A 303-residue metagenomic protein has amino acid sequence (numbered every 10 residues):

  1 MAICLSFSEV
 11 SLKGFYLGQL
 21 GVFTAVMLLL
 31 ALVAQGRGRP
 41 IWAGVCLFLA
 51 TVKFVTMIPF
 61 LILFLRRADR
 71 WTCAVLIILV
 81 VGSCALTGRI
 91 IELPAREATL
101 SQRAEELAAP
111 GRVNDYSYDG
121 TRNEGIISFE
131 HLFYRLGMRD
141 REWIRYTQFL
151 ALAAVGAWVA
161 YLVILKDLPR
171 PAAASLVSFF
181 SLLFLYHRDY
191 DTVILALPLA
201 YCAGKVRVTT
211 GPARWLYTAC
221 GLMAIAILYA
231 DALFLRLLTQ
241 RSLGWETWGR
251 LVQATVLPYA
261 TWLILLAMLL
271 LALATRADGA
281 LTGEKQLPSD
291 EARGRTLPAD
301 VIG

Functional and structural regions predicted by a protein language model:
M1-W42, F64-A174, S178-T192, A196 (+2 more regions): Primarily membrane-embedded glycan-assembly and transfer machineries that use lipid-linked glycans
E9, L182, A200, A224-L228: Alpha-helical transmembrane segments of multi-pass membrane proteins
Q19-M27, K53-M57, I194-P198, L257-L265: Membrane-embedded alpha-helical segments of multi-pass membrane proteins, especially the transmembrane helices
V26-R37, F60-A68, T72, A196-G211 (+1 more regions): Transmembrane alpha-helices and membrane-interface helical segments of multi-pass integral membrane enzymes
V45-C46, P59: Non-catalytic interfacial helical region
T51-V55, G82-S83, L216, I227-D231: Membrane-embedded alpha-helical segments of transport systems, primarily multispan ion/solute transporters
K205-G303: Aromatic-enriched
